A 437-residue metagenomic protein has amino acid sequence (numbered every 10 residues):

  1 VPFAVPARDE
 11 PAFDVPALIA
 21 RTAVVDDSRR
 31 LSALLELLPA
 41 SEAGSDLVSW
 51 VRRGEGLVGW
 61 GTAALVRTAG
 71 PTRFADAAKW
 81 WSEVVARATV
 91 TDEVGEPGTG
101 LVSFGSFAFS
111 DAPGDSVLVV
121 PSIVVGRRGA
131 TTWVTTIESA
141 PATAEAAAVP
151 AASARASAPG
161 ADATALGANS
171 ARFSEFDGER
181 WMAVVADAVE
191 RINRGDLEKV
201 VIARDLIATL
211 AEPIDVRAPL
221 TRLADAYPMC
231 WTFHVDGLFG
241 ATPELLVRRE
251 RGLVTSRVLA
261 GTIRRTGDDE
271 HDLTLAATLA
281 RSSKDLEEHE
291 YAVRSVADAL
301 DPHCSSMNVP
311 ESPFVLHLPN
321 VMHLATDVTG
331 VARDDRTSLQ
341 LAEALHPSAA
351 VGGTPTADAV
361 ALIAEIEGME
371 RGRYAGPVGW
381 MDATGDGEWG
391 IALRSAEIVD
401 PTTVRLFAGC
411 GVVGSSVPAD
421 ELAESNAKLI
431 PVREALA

Functional and structural regions predicted by a protein language model:
P2-S45, R52-W80, A142, V149-A186 (+4 more regions): Contiguous alpha-helical scaffold segments within structured protein domains that host functional hotspots
G44-R52, V102-F104, E198-V200, P228-H234: A short, Trp-centered hydrophobic/proline-enriched beta-strand micro-motif
S49-V120: Glycine-rich, N-terminal phosphate-binding loop and its surrounding beta-alpha-beta segment
W60-A64, G114-I123, T132, R204-E287 (+3 more regions): An anion-binding catalytic pocket shared by soluble metabolic enzymes
L118-P150: A contiguous, mid-domain pocket- or channel-lining segment that forms the substrate-recognition surface
G195, V247, R294: Conserved hydrophobic/aromatic pocket- or pore-lining residues that grip, position, or stack substrates in active sites
D327-A437: Conserved hydrophobic core element of enzyme catalytic domains
